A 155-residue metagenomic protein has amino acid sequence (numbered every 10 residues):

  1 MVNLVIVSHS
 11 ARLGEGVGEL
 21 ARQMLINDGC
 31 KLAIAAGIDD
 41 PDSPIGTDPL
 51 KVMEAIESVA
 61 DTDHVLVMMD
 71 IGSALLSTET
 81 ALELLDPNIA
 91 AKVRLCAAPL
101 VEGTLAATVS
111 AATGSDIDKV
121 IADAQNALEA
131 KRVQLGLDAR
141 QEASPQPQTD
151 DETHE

Functional and structural regions predicted by a protein language model:
M1-E155: N-terminal loops that bind phosphate or other acidic moieties and the adjacent beta-alpha structural core
